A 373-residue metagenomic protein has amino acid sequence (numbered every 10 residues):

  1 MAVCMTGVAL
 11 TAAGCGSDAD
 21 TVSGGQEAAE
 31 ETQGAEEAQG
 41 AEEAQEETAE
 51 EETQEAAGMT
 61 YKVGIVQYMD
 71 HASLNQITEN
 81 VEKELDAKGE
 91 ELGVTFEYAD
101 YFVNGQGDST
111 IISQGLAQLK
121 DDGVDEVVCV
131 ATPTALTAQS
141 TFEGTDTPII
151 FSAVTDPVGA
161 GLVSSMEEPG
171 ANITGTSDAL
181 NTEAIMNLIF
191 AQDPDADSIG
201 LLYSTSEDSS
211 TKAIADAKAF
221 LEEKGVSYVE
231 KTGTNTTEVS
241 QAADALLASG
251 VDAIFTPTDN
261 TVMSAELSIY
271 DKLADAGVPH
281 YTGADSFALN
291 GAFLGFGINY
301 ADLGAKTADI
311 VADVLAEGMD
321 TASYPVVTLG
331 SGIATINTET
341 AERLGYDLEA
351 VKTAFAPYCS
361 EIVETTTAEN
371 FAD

Functional and structural regions predicted by a protein language model:
A12-E27, E36-A38: Bacterial lipoprotein signal-peptidase II cleavage site
A56-K88, A99-T110, S206-S210, D259-S264: Extracytoplasmic "Venus flytrap"
A57-G58, D156-S198, I298-M319: Hydrophobic alpha-helical segments within soluble ligand-binding/sensing domains
V63, V81, T174-K224, D320 (+1 more regions): An alpha-beta-alpha
E97-D121, T232-L247: Structural motif
F102-S164, D259-A274, V278-G283: Beta-alpha junction/loop-to-helix N-cap segments that form part of ligand/metal-binding clefts
D208-H280, A284: Pocket-lining segment of extracytoplasmic ligand-binding domains
D313-D373: Hinge/cleft segment of the Venus flytrap/periplasmic-binding protein
